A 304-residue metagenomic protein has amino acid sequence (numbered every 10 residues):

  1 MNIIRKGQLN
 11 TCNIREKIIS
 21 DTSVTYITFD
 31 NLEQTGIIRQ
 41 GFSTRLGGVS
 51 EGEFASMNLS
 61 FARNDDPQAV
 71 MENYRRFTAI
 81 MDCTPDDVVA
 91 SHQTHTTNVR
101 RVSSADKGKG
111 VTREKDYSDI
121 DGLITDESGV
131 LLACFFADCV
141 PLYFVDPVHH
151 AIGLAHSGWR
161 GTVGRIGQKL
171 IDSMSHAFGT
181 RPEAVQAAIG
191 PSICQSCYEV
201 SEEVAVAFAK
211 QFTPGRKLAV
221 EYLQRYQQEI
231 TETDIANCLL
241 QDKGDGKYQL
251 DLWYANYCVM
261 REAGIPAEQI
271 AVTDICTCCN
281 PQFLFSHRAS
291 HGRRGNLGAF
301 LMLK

Functional and structural regions predicted by a protein language model:
M1-K304: Active-site microenvironment for binding and transforming phosphate-containing groups
